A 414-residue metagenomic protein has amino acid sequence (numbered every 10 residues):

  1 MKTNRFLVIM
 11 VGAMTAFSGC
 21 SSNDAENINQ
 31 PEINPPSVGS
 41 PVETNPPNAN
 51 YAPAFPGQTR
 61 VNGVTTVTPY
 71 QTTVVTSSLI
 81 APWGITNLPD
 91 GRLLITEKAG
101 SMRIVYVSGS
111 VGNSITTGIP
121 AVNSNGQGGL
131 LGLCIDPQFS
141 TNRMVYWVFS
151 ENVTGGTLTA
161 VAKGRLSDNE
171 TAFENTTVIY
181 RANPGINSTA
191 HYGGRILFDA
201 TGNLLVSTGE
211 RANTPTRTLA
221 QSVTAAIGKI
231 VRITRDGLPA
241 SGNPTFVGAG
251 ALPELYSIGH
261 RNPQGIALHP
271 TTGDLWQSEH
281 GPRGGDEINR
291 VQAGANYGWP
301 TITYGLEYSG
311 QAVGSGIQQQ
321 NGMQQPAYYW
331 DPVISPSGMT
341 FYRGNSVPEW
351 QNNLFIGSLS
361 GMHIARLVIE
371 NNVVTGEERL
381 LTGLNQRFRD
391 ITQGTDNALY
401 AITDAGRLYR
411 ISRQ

Functional and structural regions predicted by a protein language model:
A16-G19: C-terminal motif of bacterial Sec signal peptides marking the signal peptidase cleavage site
P35-V61, G128-L130, Q138-S140, E210-E378 (+3 more regions): Beta-propeller domain segments
V74-G100, S335-F341: Beta-strand-rich domains and repeat architectures in extracellular enzymes and scaffolds, especially beta-propellers
V74-I80, T116-N125, I179-N187, V247 (+3 more regions): Surface loop/turn motifs at the tips and blade-to-blade linkers of beta-strand repeat domains
R92-T96, T141-V148, N203-S207, D274-S278 (+2 more regions): Conserved beta-propeller blade signature
V111-P137: Blade-loop segments of beta-propeller domains
L158-L197: Asp-box/WD-like beta-propeller blade repeats and closely related beta-sheet repeat scaffolds
D390-Q414: Blade-level signature of beta-propeller repeat domains, shared across WD40, Kelch, NHL, RCC1 and BNR/Asp-box propellers
